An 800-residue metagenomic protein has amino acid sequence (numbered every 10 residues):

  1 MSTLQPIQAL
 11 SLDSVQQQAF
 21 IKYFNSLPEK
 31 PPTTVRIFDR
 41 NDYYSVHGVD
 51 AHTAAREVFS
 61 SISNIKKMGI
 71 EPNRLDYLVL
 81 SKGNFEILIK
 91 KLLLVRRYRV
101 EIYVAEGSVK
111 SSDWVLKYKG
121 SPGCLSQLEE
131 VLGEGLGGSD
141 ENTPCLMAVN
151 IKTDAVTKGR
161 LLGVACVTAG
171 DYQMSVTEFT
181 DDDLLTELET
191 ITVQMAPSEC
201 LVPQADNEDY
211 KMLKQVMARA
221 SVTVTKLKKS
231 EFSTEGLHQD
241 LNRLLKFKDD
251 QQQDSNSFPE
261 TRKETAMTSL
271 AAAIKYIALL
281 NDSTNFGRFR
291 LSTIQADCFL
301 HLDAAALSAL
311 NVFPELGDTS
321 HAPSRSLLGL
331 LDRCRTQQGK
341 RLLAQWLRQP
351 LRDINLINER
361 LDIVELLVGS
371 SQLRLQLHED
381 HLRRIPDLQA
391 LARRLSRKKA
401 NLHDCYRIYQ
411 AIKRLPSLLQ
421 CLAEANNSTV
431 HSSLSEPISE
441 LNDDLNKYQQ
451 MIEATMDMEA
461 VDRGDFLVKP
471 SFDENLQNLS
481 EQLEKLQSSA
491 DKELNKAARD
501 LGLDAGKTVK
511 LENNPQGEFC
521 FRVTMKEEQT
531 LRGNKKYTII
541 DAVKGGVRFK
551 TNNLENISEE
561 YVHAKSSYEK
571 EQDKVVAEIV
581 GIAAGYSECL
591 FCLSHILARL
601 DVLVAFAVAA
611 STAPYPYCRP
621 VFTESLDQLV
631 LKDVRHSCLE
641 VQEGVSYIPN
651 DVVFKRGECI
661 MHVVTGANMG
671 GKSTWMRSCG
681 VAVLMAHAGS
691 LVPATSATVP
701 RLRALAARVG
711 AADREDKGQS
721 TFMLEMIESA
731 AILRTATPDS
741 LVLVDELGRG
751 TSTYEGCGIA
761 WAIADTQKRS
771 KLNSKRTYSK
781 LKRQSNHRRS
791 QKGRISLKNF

Functional and structural regions predicted by a protein language model:
M1-R348, N355-Q372, A390-R393, R397 (+6 more regions): Basic, polar low-complexity surface loops/patches
S26-P28, K91, G137-D140, A148-K158 (+19 more regions): Replace "in large, NTP-powered and nucleic-acid-processing enzymes" with "in large, NTP-powered factors and other
T33-R36, Y43, R99-E101, S198-E199 (+5 more regions): Beta-sheet entry/capping signal
D42-Y44, A51, G107, T153 (+19 more regions): Short, glycine-/Ser/Thr-/acidic-enriched flexible segments
A105-G107, G123, T284-I294, A497-N513 (+3 more regions): Long, charged, glycine-rich C-terminal linkers/tails
Q173-M174, A218-A272, R335-L501, K526-V604 (+2 more regions): Long, non-coiled-coil amphipathic alpha-helical linker/lever segments that couple catalytic cores to other domains
K263, K526-E555, E559, V602-F800: ATPase nucleotide-binding head domains, primarily ABC-like/P-loop NTPase cores
